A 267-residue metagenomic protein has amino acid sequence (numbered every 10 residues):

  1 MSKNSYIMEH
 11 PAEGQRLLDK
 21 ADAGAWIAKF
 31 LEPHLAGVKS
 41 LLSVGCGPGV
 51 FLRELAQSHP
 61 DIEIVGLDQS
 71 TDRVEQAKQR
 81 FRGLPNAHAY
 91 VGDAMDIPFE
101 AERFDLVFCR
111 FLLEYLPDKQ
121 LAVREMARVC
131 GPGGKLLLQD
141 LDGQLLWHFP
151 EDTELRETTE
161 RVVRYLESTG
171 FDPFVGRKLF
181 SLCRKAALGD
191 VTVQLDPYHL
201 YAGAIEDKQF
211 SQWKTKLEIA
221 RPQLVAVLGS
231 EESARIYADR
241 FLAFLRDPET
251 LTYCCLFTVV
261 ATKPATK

Functional and structural regions predicted by a protein language model:
K3-I7, A12-E13, T192-L251: C-terminal helical/coil "lid" or tail adjacent to the Rossmann-like core of SAM-dependent
A21-K39, E54: Conserved alpha-helix/loop element of class I SAM-dependent methyltransferases that forms part of the SAM/SAH-binding
S40-S43, P48-D96, L121: Class I SAM-dependent methyltransferase SAM/SAH-binding core
M95-L106: A short acidic, Gly/Pro-enriched loop at the edge of an enzyme's catalytic core that lines a small-molecule cofactor
D105-D118: A short SAM/SAH-binding and catalytic strip from SAM-dependent methyltransferases
Q120-K135: A short glycine-rich, Lys/Arg-flanked "PGG" loop and its adjoining helix->strand segment in the class I
L137-I205: Conserved catalytic/acceptor-binding region of the Class I
A186-G189, L256-K267: Core SAM-dependent methyltransferase catalytic element
